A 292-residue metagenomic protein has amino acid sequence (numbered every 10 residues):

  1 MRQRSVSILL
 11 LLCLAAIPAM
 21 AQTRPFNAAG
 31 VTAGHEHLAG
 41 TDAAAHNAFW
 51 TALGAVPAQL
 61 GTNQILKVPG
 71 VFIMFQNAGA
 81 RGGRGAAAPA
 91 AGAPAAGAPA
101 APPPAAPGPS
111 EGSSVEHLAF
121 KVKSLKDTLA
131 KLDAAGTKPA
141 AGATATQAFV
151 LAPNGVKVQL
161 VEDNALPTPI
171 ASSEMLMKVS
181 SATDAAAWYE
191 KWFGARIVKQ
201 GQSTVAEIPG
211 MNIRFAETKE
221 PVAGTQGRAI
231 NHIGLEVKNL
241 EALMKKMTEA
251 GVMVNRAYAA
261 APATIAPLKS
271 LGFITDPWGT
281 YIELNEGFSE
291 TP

Functional and structural regions predicted by a protein language model:
M1-S5: Positively charged n-region of N-terminal signal peptides that target proteins for export
S7-P18: Bacterial N-terminal signal peptides
A21-A29, A96, L129-M177, K199-G201 (+4 more regions): Vicinal oxygen chelate
A21-P25, A78-P107: Disordered, low-complexity segments in secreted/periplasmic proteins that are enriched in proline
A28-G30, E36-A80, A140-A152, L176-R214 (+4 more regions): Core segments of cupin and vicinal oxygen chelate
V31-D42, I65, A96, A101-K131 (+5 more regions): Vicinal oxygen chelate
A80-G85, L166-P169, F215, P221-T225 (+1 more regions): A short local loop/turn or secondary-structure capping micro-motif enriched for an aromatic residue
